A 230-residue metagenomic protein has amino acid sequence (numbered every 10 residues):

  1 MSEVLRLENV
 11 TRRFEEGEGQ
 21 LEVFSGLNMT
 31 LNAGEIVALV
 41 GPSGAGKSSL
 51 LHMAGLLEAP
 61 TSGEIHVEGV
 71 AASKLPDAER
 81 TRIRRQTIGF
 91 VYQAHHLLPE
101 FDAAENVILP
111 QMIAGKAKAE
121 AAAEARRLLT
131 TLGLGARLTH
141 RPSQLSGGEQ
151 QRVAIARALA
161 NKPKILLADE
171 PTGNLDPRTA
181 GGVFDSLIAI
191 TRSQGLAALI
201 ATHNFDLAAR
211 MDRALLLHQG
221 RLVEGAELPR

Functional and structural regions predicted by a protein language model:
E3-L222: ABC family nucleotide-binding domain
P229-R230: ABC ATPase nucleotide-binding domains
